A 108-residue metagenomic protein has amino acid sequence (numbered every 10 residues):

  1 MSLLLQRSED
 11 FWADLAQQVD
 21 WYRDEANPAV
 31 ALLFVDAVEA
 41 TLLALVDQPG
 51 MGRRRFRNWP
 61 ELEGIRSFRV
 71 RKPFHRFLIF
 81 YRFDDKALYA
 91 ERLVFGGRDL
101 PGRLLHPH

Functional and structural regions predicted by a protein language model:
M1-A37, T41: Arg/Lys-rich, positively charged N-terminal/basic patches that mediate binding to nucleic acids
L4, L15, D20, E63-R66 (+2 more regions): Short alpha-helical segments used as structural interaction elements across diverse proteins
A31, R53-R57, G102: Short, hydrophobic secondary-structure boundary micro-motifs
V38-G50: Compact soluble domain cores
D47-D85: Basic/aromatic recognition patch in beta-strand/loop cores that engages polyanionic ligands
V70-H108: Enriched for short, Lys/Arg-rich terminal
